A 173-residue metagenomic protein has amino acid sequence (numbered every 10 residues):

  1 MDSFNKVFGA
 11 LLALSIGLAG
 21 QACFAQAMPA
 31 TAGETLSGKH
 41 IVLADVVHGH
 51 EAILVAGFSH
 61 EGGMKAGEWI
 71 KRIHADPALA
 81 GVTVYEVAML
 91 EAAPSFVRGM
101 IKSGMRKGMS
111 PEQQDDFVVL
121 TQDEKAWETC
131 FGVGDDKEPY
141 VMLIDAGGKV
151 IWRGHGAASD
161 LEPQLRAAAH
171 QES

Functional and structural regions predicted by a protein language model:
M1-V7: Positively charged n-region of N-terminal signal peptides that target proteins for export
G9-Q21: Bacterial N-terminal signal peptides
A22-A44, Q114: N-terminal "domain-start" segment that seeds a small globular fold
V46-A66: Short active-site neighborhood of thiol/selenol oxidoreductases, capturing the structured segment around
S59-G62, L90-P94, E124-A126, K149-V150 (+1 more regions): Solvent-exposed loop/turn segments at secondary-structure junctions within structured extracellular/periplasmic domains
G62-S110: Structural microenvironment flanking redox-active thiols in thiol-disulfide oxidoreductases
Y85-V87, M100-D136: Short, internal strand/loop/helix patches that form the active-site neighborhood or redox-interaction surface
E128-T129, K137-S173: Thiol-/selenol-based redox modules, centered on thioredoxin-like and closely related oxidoreductase domains
